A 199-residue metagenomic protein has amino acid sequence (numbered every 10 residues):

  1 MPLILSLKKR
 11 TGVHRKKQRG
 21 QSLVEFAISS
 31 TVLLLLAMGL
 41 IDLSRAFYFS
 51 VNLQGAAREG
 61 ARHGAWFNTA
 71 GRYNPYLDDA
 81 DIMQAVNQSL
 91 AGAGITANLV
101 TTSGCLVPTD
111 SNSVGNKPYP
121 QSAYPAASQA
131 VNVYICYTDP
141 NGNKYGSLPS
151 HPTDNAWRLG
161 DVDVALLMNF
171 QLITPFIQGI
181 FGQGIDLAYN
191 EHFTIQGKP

Functional and structural regions predicted by a protein language model:
M1-R19: N-terminal leader/signal peptides at the extreme start of proteins
P2-L7, R58-P199: Short, conserved structural patches
L7, H14, T31, L40-S44 (+2 more regions): A general structural-boundary detector
K17, Q21-S29, L34-G71: Aliphatic-rich helix starts adjacent to a transmembrane/signal segment
